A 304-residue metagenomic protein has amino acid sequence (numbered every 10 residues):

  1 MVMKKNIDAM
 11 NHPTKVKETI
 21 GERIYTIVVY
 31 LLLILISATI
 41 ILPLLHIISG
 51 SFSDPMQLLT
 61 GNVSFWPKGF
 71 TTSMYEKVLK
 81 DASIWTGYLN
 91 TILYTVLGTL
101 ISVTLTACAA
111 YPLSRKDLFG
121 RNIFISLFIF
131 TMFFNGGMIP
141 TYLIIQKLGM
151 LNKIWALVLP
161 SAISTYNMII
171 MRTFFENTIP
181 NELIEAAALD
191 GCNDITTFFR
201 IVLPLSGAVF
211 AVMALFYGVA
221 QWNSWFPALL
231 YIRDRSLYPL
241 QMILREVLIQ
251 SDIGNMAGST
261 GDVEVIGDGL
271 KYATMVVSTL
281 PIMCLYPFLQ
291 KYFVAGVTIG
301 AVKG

Functional and structural regions predicted by a protein language model:
V2-G304: A hydrophobic, multi-pass inner-membrane permease signature
